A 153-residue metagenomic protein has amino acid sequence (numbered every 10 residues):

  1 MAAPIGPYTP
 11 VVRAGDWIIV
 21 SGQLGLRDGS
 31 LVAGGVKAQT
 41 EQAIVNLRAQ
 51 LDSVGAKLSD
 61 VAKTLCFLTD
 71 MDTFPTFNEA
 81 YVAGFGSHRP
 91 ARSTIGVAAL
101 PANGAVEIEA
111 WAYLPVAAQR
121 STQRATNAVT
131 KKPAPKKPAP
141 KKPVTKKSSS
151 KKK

Functional and structural regions predicted by a protein language model:
M1-K153: Short, polar/acidic, helix-capping and beta-turn segments at strand->helix junctions that line the mouths
